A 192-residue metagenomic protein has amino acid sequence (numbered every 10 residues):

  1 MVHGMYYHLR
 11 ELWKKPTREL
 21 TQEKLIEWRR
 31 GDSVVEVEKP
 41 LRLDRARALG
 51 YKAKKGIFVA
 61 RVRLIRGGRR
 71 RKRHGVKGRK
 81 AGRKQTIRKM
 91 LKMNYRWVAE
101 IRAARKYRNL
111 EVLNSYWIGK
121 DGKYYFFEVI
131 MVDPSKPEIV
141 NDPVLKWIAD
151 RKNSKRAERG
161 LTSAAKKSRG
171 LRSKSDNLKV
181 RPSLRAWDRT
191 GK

Functional and structural regions predicted by a protein language model:
M1-K55, R79-K192: Low-complexity, rRNA-contacting terminal tracts
R47, K52-R69: Histone-fold modules and their flanking histone-like tails across chromatin and transcription assemblies
V59-V62, K72-H74, A99, L161-T162: Long, contiguous hydrophobic alpha-helical segments, chiefly transmembrane helices and signal peptides
L64-R69, R73-K84, R88: Glycine-rich, low-complexity intrinsically disordered segments
